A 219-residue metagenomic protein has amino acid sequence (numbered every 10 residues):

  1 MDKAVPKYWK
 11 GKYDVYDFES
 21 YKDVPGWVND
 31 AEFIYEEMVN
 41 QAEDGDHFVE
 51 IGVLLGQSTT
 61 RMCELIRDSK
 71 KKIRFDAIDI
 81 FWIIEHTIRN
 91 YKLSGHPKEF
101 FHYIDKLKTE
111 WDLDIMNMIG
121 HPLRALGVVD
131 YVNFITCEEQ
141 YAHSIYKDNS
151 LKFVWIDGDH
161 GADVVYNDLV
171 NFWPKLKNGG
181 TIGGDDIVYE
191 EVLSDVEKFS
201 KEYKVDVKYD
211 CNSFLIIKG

Functional and structural regions predicted by a protein language model:
D2-G219: S-adenosylmethionine/decaboxylated-SAM
